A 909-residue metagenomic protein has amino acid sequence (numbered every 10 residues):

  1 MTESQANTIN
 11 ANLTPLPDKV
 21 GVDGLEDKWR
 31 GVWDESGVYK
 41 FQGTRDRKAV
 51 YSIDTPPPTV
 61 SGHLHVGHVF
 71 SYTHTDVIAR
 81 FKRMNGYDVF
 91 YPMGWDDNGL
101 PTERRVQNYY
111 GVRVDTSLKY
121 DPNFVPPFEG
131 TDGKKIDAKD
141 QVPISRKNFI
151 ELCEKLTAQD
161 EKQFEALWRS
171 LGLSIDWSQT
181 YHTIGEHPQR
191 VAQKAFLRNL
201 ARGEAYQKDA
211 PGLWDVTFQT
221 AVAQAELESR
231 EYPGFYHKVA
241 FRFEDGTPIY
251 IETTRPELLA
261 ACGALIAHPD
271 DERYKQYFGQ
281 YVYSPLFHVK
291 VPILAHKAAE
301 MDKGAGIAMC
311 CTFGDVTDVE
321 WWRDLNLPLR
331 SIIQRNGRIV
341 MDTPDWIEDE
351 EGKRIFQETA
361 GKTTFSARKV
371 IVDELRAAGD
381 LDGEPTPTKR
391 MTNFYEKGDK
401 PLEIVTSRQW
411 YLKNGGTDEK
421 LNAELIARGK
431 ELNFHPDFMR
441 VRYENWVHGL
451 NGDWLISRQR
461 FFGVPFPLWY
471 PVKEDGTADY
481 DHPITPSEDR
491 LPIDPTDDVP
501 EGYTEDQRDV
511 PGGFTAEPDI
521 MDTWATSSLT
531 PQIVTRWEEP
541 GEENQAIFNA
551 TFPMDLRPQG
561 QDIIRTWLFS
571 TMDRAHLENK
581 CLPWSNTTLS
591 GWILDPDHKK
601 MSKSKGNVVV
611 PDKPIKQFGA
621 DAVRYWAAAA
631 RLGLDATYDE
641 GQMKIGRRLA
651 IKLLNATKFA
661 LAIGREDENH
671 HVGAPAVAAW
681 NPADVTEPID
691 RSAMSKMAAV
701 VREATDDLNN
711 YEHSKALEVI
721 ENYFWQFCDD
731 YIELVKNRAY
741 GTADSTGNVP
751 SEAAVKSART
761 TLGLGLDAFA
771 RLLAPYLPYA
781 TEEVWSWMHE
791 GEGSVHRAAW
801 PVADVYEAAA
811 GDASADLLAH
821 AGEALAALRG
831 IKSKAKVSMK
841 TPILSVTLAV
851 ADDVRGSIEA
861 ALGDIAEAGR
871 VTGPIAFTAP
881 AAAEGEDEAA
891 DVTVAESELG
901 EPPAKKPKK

Functional and structural regions predicted by a protein language model:
M1-V20, F90, T406, Y411-G415 (+2 more regions): Auxiliary tRNA-acceptor-end handling modules of aminoacyl-tRNA synthetases
T2-T14, D18-V22, D27-K28, V32-S36 (+10 more regions): Residue patterns forming the tRNA-binding/recognition surfaces of aminoacyl-tRNA synthetases and related DALR
T44-V106, T183, A192, I251-T254 (+5 more regions): N-terminal catalytic cores of NTP/NDP-binding nucleotidyl/phosphoryl-transfer enzymes
R45-T55, G67-F70, H74, L156 (+15 more regions): Secondary-structure capping and boundary motifs in well-ordered enzyme cores
F90, E257-I266, D373, A377-N414 (+3 more regions): Structured, non-catalytic alpha/beta "coupling" segments that mediate domain-domain communication and provide generic
D96, V216, A223-E228, F514 (+6 more regions): Acidic, turn-prone loop/beta-hairpin segments
L200-L227, L259-C262, I484, D489-D506 (+2 more regions): Amphipathic alpha-helical
E252, K297-A299, T312, N326-G337 (+3 more regions): Alpha-helical recognition segments enriched in aromatics with Gly/Pro capping that present substrate-recognition
